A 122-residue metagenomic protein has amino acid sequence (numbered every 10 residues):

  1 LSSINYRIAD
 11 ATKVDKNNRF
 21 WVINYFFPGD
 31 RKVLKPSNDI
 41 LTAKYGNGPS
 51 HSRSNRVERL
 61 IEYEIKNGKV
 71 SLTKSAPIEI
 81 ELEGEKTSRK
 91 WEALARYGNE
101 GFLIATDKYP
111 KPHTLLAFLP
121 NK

Functional and structural regions predicted by a protein language model:
L1-K122: Sequence/structural signature of beta-propeller domains
